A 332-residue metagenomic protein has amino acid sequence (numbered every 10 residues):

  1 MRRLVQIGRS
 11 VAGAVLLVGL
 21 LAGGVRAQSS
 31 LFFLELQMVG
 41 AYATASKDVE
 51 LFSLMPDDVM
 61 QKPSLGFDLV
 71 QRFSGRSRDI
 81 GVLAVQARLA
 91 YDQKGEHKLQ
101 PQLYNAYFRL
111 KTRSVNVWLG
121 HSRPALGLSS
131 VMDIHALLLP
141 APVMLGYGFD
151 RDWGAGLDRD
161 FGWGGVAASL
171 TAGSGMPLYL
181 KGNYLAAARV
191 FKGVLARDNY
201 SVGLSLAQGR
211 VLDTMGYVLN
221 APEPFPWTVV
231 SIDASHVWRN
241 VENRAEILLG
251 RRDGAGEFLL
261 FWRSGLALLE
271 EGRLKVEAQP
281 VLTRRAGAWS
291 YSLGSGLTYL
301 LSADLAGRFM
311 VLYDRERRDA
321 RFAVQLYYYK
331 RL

Functional and structural regions predicted by a protein language model:
M1-S29, D160: Cleavable N-terminal export/targeting peptides
S29-A41, P56-G173, K192-A196, E277 (+1 more regions): Outer membrane beta-barrel
S30-G40, D79-V85, V117, V166-A168 (+8 more regions): Transmembrane beta-strands of outer-membrane beta-barrel proteins
D57-V59, S77, A90-Q100, Y147-D152 (+7 more regions): Solvent-exposed loop/turn segments connecting transmembrane beta-strands in outer-membrane beta-barrel proteins
L65-L69, A106-F108, A155, A188-V190 (+5 more regions): Membrane-embedded beta-strands of outer-membrane beta-barrel proteins, especially the hydrophobic/small aromatic
F73-S77, R109-S114, D160-W163, K192-A196 (+5 more regions): Outer-membrane beta-barrel strand-turn architecture
K192-G287: Detector for outer-membrane/organellar transmembrane beta-barrel domains, recognizing the amphipathic beta-strand
A320-L332: Outer-membrane beta-barrel "beta-signal"
